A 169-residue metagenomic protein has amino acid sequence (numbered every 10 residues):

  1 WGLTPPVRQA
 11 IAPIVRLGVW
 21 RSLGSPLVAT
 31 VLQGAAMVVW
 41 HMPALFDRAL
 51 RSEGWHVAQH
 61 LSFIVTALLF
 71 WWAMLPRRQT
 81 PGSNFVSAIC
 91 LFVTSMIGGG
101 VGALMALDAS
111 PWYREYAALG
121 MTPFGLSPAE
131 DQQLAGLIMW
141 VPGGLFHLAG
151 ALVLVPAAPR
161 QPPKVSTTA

Functional and structural regions predicted by a protein language model:
W1-A169: Alpha-helical membrane segments of multi-pass proteins
